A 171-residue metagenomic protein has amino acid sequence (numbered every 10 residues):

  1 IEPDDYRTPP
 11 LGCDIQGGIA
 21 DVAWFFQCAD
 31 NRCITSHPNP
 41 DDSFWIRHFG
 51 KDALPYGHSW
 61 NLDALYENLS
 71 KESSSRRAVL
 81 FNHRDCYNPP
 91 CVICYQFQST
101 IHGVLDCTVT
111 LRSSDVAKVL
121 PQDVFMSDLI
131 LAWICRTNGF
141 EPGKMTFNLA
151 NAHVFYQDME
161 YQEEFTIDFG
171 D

Functional and structural regions predicted by a protein language model:
I1-D171: Terminal, non-catalytic protein-protein interaction segments that mediate quaternary/complex assembly
